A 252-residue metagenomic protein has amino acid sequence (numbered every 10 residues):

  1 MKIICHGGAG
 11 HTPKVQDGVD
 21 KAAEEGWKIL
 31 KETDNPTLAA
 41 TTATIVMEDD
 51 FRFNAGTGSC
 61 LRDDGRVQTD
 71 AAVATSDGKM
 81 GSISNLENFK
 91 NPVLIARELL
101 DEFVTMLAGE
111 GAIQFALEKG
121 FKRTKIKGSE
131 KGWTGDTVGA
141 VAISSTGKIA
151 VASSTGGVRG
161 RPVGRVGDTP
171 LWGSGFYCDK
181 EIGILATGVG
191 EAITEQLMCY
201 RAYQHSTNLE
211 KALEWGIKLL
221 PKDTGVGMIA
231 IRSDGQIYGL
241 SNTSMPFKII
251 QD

Functional and structural regions predicted by a protein language model:
M1-D252: Alpha/propeptide regions of enzymes that mature by internal proteolysis
